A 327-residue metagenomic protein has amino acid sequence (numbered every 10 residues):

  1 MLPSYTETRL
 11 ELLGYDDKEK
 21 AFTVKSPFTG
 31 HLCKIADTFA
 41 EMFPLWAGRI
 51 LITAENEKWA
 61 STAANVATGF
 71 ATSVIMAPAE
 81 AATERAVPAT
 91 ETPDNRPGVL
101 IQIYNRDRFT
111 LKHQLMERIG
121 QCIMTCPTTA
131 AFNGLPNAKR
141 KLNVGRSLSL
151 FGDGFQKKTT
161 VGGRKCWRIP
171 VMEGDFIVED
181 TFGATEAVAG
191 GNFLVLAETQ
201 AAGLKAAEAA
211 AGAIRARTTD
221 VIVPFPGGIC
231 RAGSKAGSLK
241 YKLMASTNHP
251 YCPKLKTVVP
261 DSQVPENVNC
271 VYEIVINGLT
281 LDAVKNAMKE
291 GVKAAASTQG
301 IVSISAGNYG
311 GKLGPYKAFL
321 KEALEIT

Functional and structural regions predicted by a protein language model:
L2-S26, I50: N-terminal leader/presequence regions that precede the main folded/catalytic core
K20-P44, G48-A89, I101, N105-R108 (+5 more regions): Conserved mixed alpha/beta catalytic, RNA-binding, or beta-rich assembly cores of soluble enzyme, regulatory
